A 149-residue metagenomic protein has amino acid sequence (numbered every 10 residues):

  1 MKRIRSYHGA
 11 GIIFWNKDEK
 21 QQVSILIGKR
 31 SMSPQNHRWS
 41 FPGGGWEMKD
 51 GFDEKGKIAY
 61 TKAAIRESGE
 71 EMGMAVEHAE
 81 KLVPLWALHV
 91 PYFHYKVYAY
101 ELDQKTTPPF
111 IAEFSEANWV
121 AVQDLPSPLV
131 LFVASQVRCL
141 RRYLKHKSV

Functional and structural regions predicted by a protein language model:
M1-L26, E47: Conserved N-terminal beta-strand and adjoining loop/helix that marks the start of the Nudix/MutT-like hydrolase domain
Y7, D18-K20, L85-P109, E113-D124 (+1 more regions): Active-site-adjacent beta-strand/loop module that shapes the phosphate/pyrophosphate-binding cleft
Q22-E71: Conserved Nudix-box catalytic region and its N-terminal flanking loop in Nudix hydrolases and closely related
Q35-H37, P42, H78, T106 (+2 more regions): Glycine-rich, flexible loop/turn motifs
D50, P126-L129: Activation segment
I58, D103, L129-S135: Short, polar loop/linker segments at the starts of domains and inter-domain junctions
A75-L85: A short coil-to-beta-strand element that immediately follows conserved catalytic motifs
